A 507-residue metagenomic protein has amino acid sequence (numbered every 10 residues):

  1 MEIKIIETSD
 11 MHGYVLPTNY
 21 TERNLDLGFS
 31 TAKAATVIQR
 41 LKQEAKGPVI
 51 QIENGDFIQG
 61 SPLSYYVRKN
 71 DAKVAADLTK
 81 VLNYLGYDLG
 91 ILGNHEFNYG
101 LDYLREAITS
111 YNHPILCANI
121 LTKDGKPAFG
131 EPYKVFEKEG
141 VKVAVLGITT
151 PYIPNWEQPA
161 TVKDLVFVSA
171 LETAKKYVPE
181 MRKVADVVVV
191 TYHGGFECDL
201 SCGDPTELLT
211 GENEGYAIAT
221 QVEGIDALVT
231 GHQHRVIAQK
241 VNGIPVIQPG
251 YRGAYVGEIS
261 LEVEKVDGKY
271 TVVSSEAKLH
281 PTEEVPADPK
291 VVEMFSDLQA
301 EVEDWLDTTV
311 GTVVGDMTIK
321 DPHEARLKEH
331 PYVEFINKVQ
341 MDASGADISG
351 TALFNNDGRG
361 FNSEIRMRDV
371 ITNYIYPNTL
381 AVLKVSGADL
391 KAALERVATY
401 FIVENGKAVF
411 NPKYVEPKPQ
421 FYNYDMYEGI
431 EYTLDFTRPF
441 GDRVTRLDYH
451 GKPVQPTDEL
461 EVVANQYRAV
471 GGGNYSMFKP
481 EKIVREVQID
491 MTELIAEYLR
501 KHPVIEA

Functional and structural regions predicted by a protein language model:
M1-E284, L327-V333, K338-V339, S349 (+1 more regions): Acidic, metal/ion-coordinating pockets
E2, Y14, F29, K33 (+4 more regions): Feature captures C-terminal
V15, V313, M317, V370: Short clusters of hydrophobic/aromatic residues that line enzyme substrate/ligand-binding pockets
P17-R23, P159-T161, M317-R326, I375-T379 (+1 more regions): Glycine- and acidic
T31, A75, L101, G215 (+7 more regions): Alpha-helix initiation and N-capping motif
I58, T122, T150-P151, G195-F196 (+10 more regions): Short, glycine-/Ser/Thr-/acidic-enriched flexible segments
G125, G268, V314-D316, G406 (+1 more regions): Intrinsic-disorder/low-complexity loop/linker signature
V263-I365, V470, L499-A507: A short C-terminal boundary segment appended to hydrolase-like catalytic domains
